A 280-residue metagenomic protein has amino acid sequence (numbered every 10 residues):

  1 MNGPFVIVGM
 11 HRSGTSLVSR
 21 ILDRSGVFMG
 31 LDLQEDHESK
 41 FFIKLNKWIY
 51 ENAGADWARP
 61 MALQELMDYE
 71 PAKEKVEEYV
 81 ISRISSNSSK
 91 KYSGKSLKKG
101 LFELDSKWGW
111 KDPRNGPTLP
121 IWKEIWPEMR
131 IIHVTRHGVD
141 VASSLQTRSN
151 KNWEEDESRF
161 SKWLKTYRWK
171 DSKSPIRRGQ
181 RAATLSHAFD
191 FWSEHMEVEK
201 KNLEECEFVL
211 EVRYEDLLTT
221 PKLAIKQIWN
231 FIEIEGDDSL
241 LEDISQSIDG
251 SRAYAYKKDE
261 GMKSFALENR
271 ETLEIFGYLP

Functional and structural regions predicted by a protein language model:
M1-V6, H11, D23, W57 (+7 more regions): PAPS-dependent sulfotransferases, especially Golgi type II membrane carbohydrate sulfotransferases
M1-Y92, I244-S251: PAPS-dependent sulfotransferase catalytic core
I7-G9, G109-K111, H133, E211-Y214: Short beta-strand segments
S16-S19, G116-L119, V139-S144, L218-K222: Short catalytic/ligand-binding loop motif for oxyanion handling, primarily in non-cytosolic enzymes, centered on
M29-D32, E128-R136, W153-E157, G236-D238: Short hydrophobic/aromatic-enriched beta-strand-loop microsegments
V80-P120: Glycine-rich phosphate-binding loop used to anchor ATP phosphates in small-molecule kinases, encompassing both
K107, M129, V209: Short, conserved active-site loop motifs that form the nucleotide-linked donor/cofactor pocket
K111-P113, W122-R148: Conserved phosphate-donor/acceptor-positioning beta-strand/loop module used by diverse small-molecule
